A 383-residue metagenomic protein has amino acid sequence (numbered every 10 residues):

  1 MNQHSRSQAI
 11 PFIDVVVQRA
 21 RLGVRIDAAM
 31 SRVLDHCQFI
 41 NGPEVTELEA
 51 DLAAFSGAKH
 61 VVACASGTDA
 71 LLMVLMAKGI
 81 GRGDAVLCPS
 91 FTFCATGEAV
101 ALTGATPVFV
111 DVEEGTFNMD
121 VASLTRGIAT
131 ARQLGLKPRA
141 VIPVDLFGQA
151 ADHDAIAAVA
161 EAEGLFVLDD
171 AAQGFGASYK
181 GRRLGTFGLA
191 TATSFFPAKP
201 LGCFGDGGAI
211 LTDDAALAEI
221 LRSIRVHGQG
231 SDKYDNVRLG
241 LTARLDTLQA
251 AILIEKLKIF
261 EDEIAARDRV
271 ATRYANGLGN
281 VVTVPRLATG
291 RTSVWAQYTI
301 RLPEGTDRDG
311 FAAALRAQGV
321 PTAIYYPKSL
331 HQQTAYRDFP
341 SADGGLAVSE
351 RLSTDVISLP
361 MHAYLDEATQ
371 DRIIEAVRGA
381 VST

Functional and structural regions predicted by a protein language model:
M1-Q38, P43, P360: N-terminal "arm"/small-domain region of PLP-dependent enzymes with the aminotransferase-like
N2-Q3, V16, V45-D51, F55-K59 (+6 more regions): PLP-dependent aminotransferase class I/II
I10, D84-A85, L165-F166: Hydrophobic "anchor" residues on beta-strands that sit immediately upstream of conserved functional sites
C37-A85, A99-A101, F109-D111, K137 (+1 more regions): Phosphate-binding glycine-rich loop
T92-G97: Conserved coil-to-alpha-helix start sites within the AMP-binding
G104: Structured binding elements
G115-C203, A209-L211, S358: Active-site phosphate-binding strand-loop segment of PLP-dependent enzymes
